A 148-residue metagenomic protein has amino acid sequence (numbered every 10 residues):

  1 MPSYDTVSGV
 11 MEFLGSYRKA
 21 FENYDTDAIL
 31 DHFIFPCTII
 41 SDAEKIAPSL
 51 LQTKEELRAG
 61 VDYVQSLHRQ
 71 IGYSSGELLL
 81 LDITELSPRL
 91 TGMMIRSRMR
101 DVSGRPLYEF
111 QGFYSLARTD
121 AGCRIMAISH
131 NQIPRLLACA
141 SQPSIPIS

Functional and structural regions predicted by a protein language model:
M1-F35, P143-S148: Short, low-complexity N-terminal intrinsically disordered segments enriched in polar/charged residues
Y17, I29-L30, L57, M93 (+1 more regions): Hydrophobic pocket/interface hotspot
D27-L81, R89: A solvent-exposed, acidic/Ser-Thr-rich amphipathic alpha-helical stretch
P36-T38, M94-R100: Generic short beta-strand segments
L78-T84, S97-M99, Q111-A117: Hydrophobic/aromatic beta-strand elements that line small-molecule binding cavities or substrate pockets in beta-rich
M99-L107: Short, cysteine-centered beta-strand-loop-beta hairpins and adjacent loop/turn segments enriched in charged/polar
L107-I145: Short beta-strand edge/turn micro-motifs at domain boundaries
